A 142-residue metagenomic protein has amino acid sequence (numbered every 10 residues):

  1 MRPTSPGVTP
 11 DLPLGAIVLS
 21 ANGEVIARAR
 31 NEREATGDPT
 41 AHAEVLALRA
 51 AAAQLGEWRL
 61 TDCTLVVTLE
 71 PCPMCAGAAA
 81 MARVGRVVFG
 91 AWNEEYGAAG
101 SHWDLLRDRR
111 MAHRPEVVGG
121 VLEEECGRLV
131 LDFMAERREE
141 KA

Functional and structural regions predicted by a protein language model:
M1-T9, V25, M74-A142: Zinc-dependent deaminase
P3-T4, L48, A52, G56: Generic structural signal for well-ordered alpha-helical scaffold segments
L14-S20: Short beta-strand scaffold segments in enzyme catalytic cores
A27-R33: Short beta->alpha transition motifs characteristic of CBS
R33, V67, A91: Residues that line or immediately flank small-molecule/substrate-binding pockets and catalytic motifs
A35-L46, A50: A short, polar/charged loop-to-alpha-helix boundary motif
E57-L69: Immediate flanking context of iron-sulfur cluster ligation sites
